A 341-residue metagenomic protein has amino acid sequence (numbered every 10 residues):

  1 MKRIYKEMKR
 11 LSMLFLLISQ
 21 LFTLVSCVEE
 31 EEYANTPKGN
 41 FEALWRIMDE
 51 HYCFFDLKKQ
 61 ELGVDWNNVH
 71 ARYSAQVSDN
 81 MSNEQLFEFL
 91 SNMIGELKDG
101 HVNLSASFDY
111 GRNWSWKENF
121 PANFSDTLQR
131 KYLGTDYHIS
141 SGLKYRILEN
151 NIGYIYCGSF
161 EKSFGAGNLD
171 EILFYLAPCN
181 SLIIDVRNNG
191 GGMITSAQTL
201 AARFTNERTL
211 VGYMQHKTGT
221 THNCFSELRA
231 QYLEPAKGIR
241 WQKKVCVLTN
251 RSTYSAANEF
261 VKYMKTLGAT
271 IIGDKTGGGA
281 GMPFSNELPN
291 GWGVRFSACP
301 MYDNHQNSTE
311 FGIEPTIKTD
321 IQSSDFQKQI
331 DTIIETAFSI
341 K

Functional and structural regions predicted by a protein language model:
M1-A34: Bacterial Sec-dependent N-terminal signal peptides
M8-M13, L86, I330-I333: Extended hydrophobic/Leu-rich segments
S12, S140-S141, G281: Short beta-strand-initiation
L16, A75, F326: Generic anion/oxyanion-binding catalytic loop in active/binding sites
S19, Y137, I147, L176 (+3 more regions): A generic structural signal for short, solvent-exposed coil/turn residues that cap or connect secondary-structure
C27-H216, T221-E227, K244, I271 (+1 more regions): Flexible, low-complexity junctional segments that flank or bridge functional domains
V28-I47, E84, S181, G190-K341: C-terminal "post-core" interaction segments
